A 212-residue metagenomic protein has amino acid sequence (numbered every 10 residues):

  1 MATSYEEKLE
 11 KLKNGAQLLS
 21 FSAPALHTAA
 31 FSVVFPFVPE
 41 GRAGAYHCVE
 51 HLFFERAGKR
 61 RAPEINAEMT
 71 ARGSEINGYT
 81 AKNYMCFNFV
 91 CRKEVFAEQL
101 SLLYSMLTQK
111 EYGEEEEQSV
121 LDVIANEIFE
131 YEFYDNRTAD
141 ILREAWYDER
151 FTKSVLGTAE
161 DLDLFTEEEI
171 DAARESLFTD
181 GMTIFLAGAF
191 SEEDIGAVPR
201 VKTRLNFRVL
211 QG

Functional and structural regions predicted by a protein language model:
M1-I65, D171-G212: His/Glu-rich zincin catalytic helix
G58, E64-L210: Charge-rich, well-structured scaffold segments of protease-associated domains
